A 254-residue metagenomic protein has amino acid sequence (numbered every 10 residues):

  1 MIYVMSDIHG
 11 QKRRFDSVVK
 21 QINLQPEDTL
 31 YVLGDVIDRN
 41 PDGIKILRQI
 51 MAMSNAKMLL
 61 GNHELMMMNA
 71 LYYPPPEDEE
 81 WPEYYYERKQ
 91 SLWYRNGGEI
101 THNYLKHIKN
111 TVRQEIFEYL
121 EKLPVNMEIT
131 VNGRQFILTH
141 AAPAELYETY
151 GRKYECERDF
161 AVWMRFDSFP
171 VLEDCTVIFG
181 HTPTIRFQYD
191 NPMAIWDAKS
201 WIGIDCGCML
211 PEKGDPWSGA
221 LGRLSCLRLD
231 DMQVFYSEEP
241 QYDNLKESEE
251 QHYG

Functional and structural regions predicted by a protein language model:
M1-M53: N-terminal active-site segment of His-dependent metallophosphoesterases
V4, V32, M58-L59, I137 (+2 more regions): Residue-level marker for buried hydrophobic side chains located in beta-strands that build the well-ordered beta-sheet
D7, G34-D35, G61-N62, G180-H181 (+1 more regions): Active-site glycine-centered loops adjacent to acidic/histidine catalytic or metal-binding residues that shape
H9-G10, D38, L65, P143 (+2 more regions): Short, glycine/acidic-enriched loop or turn micro-motifs at the edges of active sites
L33, I37, S54-Y72, M232-Q241 (+1 more regions): A short, conserved beta-to-alpha structural element at the edge of catalytic cores that scaffolds binding
G43-L47, A52-M127, M164: Active-site neighborhood of divalent metal-dependent phosphoester bond hydrolases
R95-G203, G207-G222: Acidic, His/Gly-enriched loop-helix segments that form or flank divalent-metal centers in metallo-dependent hydrolases
D197-G254: Binuclear metal-dependent phosphoesterase catalytic core
